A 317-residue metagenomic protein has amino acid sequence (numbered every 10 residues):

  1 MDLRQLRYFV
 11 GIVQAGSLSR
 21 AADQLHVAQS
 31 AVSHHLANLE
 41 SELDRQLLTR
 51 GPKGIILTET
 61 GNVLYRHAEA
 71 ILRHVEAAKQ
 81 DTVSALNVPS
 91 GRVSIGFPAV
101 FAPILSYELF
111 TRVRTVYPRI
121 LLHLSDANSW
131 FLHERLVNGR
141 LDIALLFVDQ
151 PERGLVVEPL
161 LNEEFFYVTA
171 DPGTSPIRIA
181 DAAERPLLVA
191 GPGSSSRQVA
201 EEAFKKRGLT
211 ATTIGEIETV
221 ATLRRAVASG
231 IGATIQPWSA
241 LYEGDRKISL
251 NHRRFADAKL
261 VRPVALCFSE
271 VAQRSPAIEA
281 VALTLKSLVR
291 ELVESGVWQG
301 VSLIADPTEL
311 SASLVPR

Functional and structural regions predicted by a protein language model:
V10-A28: Short helix-boundary/capping micro-motifs
E40-E59: A short LG(V/I)-centered, amphipathic sequence patch enriched for acidic residue(s) preceding the LG motif
E42-L43, L64-L86, S295: Alpha-helical linker/hinge and terminal dimerization helices associated with HTH transcriptional regulators
S90-R153, I217: Central regulatory/effector-binding core of bacterial HTH transcription factors
N128-H133, V137-L141, L146-F147, G193-R253 (+1 more regions): Hydrophobic hinge/microswitch elements
L155-P192: Flexible hinge/capping segments at coil-to-helix
V156-F166, W238, K247-L260: Short beta-strand->loop
K206, W238-K247, D257-R317: C-terminal effector-binding regulatory domain of bacterial HTH transcription factors
